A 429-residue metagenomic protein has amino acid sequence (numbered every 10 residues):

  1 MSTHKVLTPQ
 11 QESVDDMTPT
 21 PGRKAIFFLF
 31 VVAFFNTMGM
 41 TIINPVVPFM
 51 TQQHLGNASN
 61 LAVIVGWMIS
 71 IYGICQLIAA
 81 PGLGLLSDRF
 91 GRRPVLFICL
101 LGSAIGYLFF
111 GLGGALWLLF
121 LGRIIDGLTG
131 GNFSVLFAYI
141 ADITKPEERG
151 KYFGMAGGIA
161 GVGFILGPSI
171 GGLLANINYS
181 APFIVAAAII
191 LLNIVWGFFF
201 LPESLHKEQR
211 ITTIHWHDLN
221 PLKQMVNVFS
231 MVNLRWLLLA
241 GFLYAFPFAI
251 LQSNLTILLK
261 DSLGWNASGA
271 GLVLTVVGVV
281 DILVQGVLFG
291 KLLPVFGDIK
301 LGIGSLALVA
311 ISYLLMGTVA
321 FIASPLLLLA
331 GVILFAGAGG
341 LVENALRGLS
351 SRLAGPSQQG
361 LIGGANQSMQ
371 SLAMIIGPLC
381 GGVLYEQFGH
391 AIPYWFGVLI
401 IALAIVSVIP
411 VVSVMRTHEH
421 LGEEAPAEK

Functional and structural regions predicted by a protein language model:
L7-R23, P202-L239, S262, E428-K429: Juxtamembrane intracellular "pre-TM" segments in multi-pass secondary transporters
V46-A62, S253-A270: Short amphipathic helix-loop junctions that connect adjacent transmembrane helices in Major Facilitator Superfamily/SLC
I78-G114: Conserved MFS/SLC helix-loop-helix module at the cytosolic interface between two early adjacent transmembrane helices
A79-G91, V284-D298, Y385: Helix-to-loop junctions at the C-terminal end of transmembrane segments in multipass secondary transporters
G91, L112-W117, T129, G264 (+1 more regions): Helix-breaking motifs and short loop linkers at transmembrane-helix boundaries and internal kinks in secondary membrane
L101-G114, L308-I322: C-terminal ends and interior cores of transmembrane alpha-helices in multi-pass membrane transporters/permeases
G122-G161: Cytoplasmic helix-loop-helix junction between adjacent transmembrane helices in 12-TM secondary transporters
A175-A188, V383-A402: A membrane-interface helix-boundary motif in multi-pass transporters
